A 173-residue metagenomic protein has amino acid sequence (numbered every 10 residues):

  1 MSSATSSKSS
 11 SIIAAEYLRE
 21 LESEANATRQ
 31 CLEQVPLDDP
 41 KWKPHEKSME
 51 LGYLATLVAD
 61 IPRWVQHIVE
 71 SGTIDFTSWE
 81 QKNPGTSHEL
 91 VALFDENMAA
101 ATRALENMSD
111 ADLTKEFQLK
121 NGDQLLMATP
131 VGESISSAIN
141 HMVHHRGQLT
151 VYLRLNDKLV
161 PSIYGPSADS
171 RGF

Functional and structural regions predicted by a protein language model:
M1-S10: N-terminal intrinsically disordered/low-complexity leader segments
S2, L18-L32, D39-E80, L119-F173: Short, contiguous alpha-helical
S11-L18, T86-V91, I135-I139: Active-site rim elements
E33, L37, R103-E106: Sec-exported extracytoplasmic/periplasmic mature domains
H67-I68, G72-S109: Helix-adjacent hinge/juxtasegments
N107-G122: Acidic catalytic patch
